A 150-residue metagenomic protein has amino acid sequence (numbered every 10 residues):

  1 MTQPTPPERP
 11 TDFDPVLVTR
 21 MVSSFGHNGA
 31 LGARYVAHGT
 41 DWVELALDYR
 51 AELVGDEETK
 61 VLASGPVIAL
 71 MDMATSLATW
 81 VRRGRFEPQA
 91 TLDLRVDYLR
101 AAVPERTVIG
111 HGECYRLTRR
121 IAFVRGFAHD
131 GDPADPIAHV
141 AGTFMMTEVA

Functional and structural regions predicted by a protein language model:
T2-D12, A102-I109, E113-A150: HotDog/MaoC-like acyl-thioester-processing domains
P15-F25, L77-F86: Short, solvent-exposed helix-to-loop capping segments enriched in aromatics
V18-T40: N-terminal structural module
G29-L31, D41-V43, P88-L94, R106 (+1 more regions): A generic structural signal for short beta-strands and their flanking turns/coil linkers
G32-L62: Catalytic strand-loop segment that frames the active site of acyl-thioester-processing enzymes
E58-S76: Compact, glycine-rich, soluble single-domain proteins
S76-I109, C114: Hydrophobic beta-strand-centered segment that forms part of the acyl-chain substrate-binding groove
